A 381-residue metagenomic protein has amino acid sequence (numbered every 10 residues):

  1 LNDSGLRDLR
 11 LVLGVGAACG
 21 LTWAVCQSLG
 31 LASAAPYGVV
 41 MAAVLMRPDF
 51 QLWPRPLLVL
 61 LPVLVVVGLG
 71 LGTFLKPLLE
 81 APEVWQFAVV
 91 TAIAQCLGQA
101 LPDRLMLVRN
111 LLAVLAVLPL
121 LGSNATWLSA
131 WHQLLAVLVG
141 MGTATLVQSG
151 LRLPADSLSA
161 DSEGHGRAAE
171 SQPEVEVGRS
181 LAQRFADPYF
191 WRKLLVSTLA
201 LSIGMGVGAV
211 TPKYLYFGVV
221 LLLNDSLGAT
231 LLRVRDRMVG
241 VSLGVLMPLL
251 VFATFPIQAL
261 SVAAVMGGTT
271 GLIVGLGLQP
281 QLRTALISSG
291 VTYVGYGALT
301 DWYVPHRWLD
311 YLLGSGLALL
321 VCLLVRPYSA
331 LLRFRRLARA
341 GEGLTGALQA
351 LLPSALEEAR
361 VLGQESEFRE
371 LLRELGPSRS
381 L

Functional and structural regions predicted by a protein language model:
L1-L115, P119-A285, V294-E358, L362-S380: Alpha-helical transmembrane segments and their membrane-interface boundaries that form or gate the permeation pathway
